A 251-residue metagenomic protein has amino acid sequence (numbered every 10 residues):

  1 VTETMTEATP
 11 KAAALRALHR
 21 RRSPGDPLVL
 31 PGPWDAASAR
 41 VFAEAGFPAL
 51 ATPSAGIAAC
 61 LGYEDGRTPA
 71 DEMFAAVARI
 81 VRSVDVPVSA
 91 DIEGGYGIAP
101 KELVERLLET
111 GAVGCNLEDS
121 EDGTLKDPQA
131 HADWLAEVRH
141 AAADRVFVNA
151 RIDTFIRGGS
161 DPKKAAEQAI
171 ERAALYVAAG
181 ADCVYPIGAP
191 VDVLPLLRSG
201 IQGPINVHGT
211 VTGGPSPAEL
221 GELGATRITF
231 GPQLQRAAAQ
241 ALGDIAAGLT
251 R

Functional and structural regions predicted by a protein language model:
E3, E7-D244, G248-L249: Alpha/beta enzyme core
